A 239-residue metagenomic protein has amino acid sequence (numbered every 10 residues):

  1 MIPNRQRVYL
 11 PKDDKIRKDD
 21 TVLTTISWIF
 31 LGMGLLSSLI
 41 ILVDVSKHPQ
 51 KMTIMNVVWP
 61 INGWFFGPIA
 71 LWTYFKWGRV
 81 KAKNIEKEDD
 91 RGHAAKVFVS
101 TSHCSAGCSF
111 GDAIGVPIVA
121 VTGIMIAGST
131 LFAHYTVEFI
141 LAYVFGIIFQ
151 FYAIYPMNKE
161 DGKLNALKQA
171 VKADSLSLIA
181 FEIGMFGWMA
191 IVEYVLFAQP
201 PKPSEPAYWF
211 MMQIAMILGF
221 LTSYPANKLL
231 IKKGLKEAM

Functional and structural regions predicted by a protein language model:
M1-D20: N-terminal amphipathic/basic-hydrophobic helices that include classical n-h-c signal peptides and signal-anchor
D20-M239: Alpha-helical membrane segments of multi-pass proteins
